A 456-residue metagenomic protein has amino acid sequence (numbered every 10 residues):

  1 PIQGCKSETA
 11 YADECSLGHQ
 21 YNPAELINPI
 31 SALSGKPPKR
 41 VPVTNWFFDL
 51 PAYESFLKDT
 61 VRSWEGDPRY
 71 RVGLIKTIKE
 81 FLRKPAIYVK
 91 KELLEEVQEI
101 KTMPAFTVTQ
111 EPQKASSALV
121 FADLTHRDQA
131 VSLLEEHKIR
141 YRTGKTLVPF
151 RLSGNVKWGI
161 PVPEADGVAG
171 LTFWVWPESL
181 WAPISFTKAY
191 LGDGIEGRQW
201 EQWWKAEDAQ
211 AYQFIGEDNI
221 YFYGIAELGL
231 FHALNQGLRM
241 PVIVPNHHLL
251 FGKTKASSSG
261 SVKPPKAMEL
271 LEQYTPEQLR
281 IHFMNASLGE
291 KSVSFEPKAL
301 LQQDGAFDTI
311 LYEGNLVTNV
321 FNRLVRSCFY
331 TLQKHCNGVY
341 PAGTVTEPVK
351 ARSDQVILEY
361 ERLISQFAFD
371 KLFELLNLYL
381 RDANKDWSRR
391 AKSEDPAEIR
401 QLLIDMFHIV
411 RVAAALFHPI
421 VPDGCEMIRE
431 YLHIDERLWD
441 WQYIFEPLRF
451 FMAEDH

Functional and structural regions predicted by a protein language model:
P1-H19, P23-A24, P29-S34, V97-M103 (+3 more regions): Basic, alpha-helical terminal appendages of large translation-related enzymes
G4, I30-K334, L372-L376: Structured secondary-structure scaffolds
A52, S258-K263, A351-S353, D405-I409: Short acidic alpha-helix initiation/capping motifs at coil-to-helix transition points, especially at protein N-termini
S257-P264, Q302-F307, D354-F367, K392: Acidic/His metal-coordination segments adjacent to aromatic residues that form catalytic metal sites in metalloenzymes
M284, G343-K350, Q355, R362: Non-catalytic interaction-recognition regions
T309-L316, V345, E361-K371, E398-L402: Non-transmembrane, amphipathic alpha-helical segments
F321-L324, C328-T331, R352-V356, Y360 (+5 more regions): Amphipathic alpha-helices that form helix-helix packing interfaces
L332-H335, V339, Y360-F367, A383-E394: Secondary-structure edge/capping motif, primarily at the C-terminal ends of alpha-helices and the immediately following
